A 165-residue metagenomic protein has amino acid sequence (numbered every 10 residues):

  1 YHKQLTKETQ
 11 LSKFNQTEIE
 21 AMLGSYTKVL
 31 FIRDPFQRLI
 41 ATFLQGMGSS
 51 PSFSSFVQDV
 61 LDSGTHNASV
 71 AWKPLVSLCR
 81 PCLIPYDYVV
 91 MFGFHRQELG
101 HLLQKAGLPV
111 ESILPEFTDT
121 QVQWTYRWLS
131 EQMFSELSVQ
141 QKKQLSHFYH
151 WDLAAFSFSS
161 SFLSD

Functional and structural regions predicted by a protein language model:
Y1-D165: Membrane-interface amphipathic segments in extracytoplasmic regions
